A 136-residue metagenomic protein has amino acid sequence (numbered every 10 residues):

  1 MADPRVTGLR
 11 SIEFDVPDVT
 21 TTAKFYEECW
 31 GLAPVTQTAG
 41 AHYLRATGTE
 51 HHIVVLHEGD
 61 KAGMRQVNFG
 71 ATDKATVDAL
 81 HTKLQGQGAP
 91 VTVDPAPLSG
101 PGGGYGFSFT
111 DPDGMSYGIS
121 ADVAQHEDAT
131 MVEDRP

Functional and structural regions predicted by a protein language model:
M1-T20, M64-F69, Q125-P136: N-terminal beta-strand motif that seeds the catalytic metal site of vicinal oxygen chelate
A2, Q85-P136: Vicinal oxygen chelate
P4-H51: Core segments of cupin and vicinal oxygen chelate
T22, G63, T76: Short phosphate-engaging motifs
L32-R65, S116-V123: Conserved short beta-strand elements that form part of the metal-binding/catalytic scaffold of enzyme active sites
A75-T82: Short amphipathic alpha-helices within nucleic acid-binding modules
